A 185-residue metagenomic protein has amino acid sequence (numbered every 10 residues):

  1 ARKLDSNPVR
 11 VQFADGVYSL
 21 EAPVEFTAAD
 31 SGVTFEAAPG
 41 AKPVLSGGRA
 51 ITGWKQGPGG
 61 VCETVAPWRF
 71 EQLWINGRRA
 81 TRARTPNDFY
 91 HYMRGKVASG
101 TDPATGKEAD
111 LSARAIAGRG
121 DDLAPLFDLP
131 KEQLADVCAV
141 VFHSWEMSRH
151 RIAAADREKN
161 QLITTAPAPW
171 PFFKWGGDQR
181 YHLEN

Functional and structural regions predicted by a protein language model:
R2-N185: Extracellular polysaccharide-degrading/modifying enzymes targeting complex plant/algal/animal polysaccharides
